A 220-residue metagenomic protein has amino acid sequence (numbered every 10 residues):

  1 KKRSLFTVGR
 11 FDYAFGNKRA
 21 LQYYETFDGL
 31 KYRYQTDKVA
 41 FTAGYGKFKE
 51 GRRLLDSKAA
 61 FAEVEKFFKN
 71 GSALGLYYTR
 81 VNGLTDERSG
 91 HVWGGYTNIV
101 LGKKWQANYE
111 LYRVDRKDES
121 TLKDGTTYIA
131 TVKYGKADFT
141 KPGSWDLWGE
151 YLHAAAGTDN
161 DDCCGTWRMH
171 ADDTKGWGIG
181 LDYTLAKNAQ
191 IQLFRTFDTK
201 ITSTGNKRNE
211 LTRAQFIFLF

Functional and structural regions predicted by a protein language model:
K1-E50, G149-Y151, R168, E210-A214: Outer-membrane beta-barrel channel domains
K2-R3, T7, D37, N70-A73 (+2 more regions): Outer-membrane beta-barrel pore domains
R19-A20, R53-L55, T204-G205: Short secondary-structure transition/capping segments
Q22-Y24, D56, S89, D124: Short, glycine/acidic-rich beta->alpha junctions
Y24-T26, E50, D56, F61 (+2 more regions): Generic alpha-helical propensity signal that fires on short helical segments and nearby coil/disordered stretches
G29-K31, A59-E63, G94, I129: Conserved hydrophobic/aromatic beta-strand scaffold that supports enzyme active sites
F41, Y45-L76, R80-D86: Solenoidal tandem-repeat scaffolds enriched in leucines and small polar residues
